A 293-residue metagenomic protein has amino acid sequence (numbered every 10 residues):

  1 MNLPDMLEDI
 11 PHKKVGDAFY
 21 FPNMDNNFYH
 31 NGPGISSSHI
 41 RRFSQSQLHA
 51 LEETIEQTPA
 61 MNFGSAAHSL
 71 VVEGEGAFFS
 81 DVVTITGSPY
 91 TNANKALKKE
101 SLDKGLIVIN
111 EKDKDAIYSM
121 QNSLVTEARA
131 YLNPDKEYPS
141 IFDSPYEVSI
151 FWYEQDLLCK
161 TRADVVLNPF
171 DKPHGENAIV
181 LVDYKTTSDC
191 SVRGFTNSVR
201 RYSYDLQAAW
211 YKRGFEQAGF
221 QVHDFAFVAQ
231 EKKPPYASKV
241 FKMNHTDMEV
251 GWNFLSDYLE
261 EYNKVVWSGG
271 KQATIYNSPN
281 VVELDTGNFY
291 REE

Functional and structural regions predicted by a protein language model:
M1-T161, I275: Metal-dependent nuclease catalytic cores that hydrolyze phosphodiester bonds in DNA/RNA, characterized by
D5, I10, R200-D205, W210-E293: Metal-dependent nuclease catalytic regions and adjoining charged, substrate-binding loops involved in nucleic-acid end
I55-P59, L157, T196-S203, M243: Conserved aromatic-histidine-acidic binding/catalytic patches
A67-H68, V165, L255: A residue-level signal for conserved active-site and pocket-lining positions in enzyme catalytic cores
V71-E75, T186-D189, E216, F220 (+1 more regions): Hydrophobic/aromatic-lined pockets within catalytic cores
F151-Y153, N168-F170, V228-Q230: A generic structural motif
Q155-D156, D171-A178, G219-Q221: Short, solvent-exposed loop/turn segments that connect beta-strands within catalytic domains and beta-strand-rich
A163-F195: Conserved catalytic cores of phosphodiester-cleaving nucleases, focusing on short active-site segments
